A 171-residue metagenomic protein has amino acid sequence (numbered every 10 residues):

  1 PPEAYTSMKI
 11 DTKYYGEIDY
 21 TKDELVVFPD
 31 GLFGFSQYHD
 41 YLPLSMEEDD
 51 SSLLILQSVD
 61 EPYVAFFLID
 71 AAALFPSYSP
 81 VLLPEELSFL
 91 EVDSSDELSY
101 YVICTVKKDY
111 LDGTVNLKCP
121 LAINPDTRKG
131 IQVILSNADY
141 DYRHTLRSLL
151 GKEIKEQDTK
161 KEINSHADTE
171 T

Functional and structural regions predicted by a protein language model:
P1-S7: Short, Lys/Arg-enriched N-terminal segments with co-localized hydrophobic residues within the first ~10-30 amino acids
M8-F75, S95-T171: Long, compositionally biased stretches
Y78-L82: Extended catalytic/binding region for NAD+/ADP-ribose chemistry, centered on the ART fold
P84-S94: Short active-site loop/helix that positions an aromatic residue
